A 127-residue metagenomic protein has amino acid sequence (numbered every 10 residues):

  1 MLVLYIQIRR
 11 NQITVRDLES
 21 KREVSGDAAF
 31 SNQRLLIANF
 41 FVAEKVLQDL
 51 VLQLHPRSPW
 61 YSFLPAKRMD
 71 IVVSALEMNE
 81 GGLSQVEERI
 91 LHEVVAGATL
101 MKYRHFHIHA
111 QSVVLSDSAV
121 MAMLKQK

Functional and structural regions predicted by a protein language model:
M1-K127: Nucleotide/phosphate-binding catalytic cleft detector across ATP-hydrolyzing and phosphate-transferring enzymes
